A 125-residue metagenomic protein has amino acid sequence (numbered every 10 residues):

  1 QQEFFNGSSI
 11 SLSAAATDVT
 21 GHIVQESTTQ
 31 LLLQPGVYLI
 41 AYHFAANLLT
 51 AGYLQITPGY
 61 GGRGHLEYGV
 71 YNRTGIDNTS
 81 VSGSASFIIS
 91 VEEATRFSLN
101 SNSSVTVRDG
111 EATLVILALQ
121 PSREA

Functional and structural regions predicted by a protein language model:
Q1-A125: Extracellular jelly-roll beta-sandwich "head" domains, especially the C-terminal globular C1q domain
